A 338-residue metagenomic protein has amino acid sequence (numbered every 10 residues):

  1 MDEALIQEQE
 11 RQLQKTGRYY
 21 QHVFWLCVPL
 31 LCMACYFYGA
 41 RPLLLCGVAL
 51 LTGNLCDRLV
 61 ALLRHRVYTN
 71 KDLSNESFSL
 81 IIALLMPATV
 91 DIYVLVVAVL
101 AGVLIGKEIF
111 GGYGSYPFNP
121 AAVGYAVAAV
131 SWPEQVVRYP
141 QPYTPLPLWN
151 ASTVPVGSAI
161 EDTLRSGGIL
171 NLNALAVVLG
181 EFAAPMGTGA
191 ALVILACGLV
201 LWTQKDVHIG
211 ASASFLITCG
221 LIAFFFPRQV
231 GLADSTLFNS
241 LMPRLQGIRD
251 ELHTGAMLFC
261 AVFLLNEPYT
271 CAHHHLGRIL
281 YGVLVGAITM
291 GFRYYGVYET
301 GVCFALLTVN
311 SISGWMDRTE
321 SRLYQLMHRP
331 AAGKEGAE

Functional and structural regions predicted by a protein language model:
M1-A61, G333-E338: N-terminal signal-anchor module of multipass membrane proteins
M1-H22, F292-E338: Cytosolic-side transmembrane-helix boundaries in multi-pass membrane proteins
Q7, L55-V67, V103-G114, A196-Q204 (+1 more regions): C-terminal ends of transmembrane helices
L26-M33, G53, N75-L84, V99-G106 (+4 more regions): Hydrophobic, membrane-inserted alpha-helices
G39-L51, T89-A98, E181-A191, P243-M257: Structural signature of hydrophobic alpha-helical transmembrane segments
Y68-F78, L95-L100, S115-Y125, I209-I217 (+2 more regions): Cytoplasmic-side transmembrane-helix entry/capping segments in multi-pass membrane proteins
S115-L195: Long hydrophobic alpha-helical segments that form multi-pass transmembrane helix bundles in integral membrane proteins
P117-A121, R249-M257, R278, G296-V309: Loop-to-transmembrane alpha-helix initiation sites
